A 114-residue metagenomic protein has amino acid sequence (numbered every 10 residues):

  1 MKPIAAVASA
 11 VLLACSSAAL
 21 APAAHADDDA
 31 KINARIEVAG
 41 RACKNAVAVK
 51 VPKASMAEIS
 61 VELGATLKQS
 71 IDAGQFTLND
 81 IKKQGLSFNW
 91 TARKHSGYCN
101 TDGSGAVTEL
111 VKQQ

Functional and structural regions predicted by a protein language model:
M1-A23: Classic N-terminal secretory signal peptides
A21-Q114: Mitochondrial intermembrane space
